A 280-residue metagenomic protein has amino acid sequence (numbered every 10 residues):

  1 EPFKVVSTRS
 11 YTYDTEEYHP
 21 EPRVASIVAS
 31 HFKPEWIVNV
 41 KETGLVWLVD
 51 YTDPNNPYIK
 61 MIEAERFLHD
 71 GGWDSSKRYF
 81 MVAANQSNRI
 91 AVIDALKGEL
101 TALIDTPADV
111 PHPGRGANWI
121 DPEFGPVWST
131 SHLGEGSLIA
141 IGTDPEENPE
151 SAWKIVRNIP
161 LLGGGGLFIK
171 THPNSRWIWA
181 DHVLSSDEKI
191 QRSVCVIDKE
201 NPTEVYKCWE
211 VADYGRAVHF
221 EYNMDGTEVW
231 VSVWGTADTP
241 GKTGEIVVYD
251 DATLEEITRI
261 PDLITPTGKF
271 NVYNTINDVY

Functional and structural regions predicted by a protein language model:
E1-Y280: Predominantly soluble domains enriched in secretory-pathway, periplasmic, or organellar proteins
